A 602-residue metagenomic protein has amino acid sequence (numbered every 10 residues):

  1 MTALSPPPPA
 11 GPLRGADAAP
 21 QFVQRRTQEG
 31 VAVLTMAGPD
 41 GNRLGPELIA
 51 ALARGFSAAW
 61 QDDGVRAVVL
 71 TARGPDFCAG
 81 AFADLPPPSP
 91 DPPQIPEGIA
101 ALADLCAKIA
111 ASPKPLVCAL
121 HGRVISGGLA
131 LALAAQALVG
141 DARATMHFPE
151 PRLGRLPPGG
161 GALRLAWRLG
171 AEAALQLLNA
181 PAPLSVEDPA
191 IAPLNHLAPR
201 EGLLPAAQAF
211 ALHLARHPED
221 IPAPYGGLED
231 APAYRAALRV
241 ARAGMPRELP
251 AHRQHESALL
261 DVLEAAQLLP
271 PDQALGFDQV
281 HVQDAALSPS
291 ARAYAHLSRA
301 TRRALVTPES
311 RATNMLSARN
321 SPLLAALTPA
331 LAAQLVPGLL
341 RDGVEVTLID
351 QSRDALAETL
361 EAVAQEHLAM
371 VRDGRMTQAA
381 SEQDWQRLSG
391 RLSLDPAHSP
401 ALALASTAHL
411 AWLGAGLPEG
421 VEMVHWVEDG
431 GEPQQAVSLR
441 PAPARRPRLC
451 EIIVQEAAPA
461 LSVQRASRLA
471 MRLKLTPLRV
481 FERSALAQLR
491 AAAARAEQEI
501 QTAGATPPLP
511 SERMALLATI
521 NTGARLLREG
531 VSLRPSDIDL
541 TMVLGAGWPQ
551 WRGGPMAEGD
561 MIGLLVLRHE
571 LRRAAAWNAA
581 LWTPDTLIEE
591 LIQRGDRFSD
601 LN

Functional and structural regions predicted by a protein language model:
M1-R73: Conserved CoA-thioester-binding segment of acyl-CoA-metabolizing enzymes
T2-A18, T35, I49, V69-T71 (+5 more regions): Intrinsically disordered, low-complexity segments enriched in small/flexible residues
A72-L105, R152-R155: Glycine- (often His-adjacent) and acidic-residue-rich active-site loop that binds/positions the CoA thioester
A103, K108-L153, P157, L327-A332: Glycine-rich beta-to-alpha active-site loop
Q136-P158, P193-A207, T347-R353: Gly/Pro- and small hydrophobic-enriched strand-loop and loop-to-helix capping segments that sit at the rims
L184, D342-V344, C450-E482, R490-T506 (+3 more regions): Internal alpha-helical scaffold of NAD(P)-dependent oxidoreductase catalytic cores
P199-R200, P222-G227, Q435, A442-R448 (+2 more regions): Conserved Rossmann-fold dehydrogenase catalytic segment
H409-S467: Rossmann-fold NAD(P)-binding glycine/threonine-rich loop
